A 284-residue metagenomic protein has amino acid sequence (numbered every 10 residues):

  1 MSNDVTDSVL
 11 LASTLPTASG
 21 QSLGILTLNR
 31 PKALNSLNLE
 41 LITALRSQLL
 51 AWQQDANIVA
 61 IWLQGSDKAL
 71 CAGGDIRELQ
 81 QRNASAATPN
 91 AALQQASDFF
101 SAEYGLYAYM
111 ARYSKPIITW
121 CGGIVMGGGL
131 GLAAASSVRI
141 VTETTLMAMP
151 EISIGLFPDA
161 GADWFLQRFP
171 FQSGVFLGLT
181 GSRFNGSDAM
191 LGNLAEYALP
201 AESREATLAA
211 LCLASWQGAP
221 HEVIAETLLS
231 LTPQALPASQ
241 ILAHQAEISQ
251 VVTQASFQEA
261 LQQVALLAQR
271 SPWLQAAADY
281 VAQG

Functional and structural regions predicted by a protein language model:
M1-Q64: Conserved CoA-thioester-binding segment of acyl-CoA-metabolizing enzymes
L63, D75, L132-A133, D188-A189: Hydrophobic/aromatic residues within transmembrane alpha-helices of multi-pass small-molecule transporters
G65-G105, G155: Glycine- (often His-adjacent) and acidic-residue-rich active-site loop that binds/positions the CoA thioester
A84-S85, N90-A96, I140-F169: Short, flexible helix-coil linker/hinge segments at the edges of structured domains or between repeats
M110-I154, L177, G181, G186: Glycine-rich beta-to-alpha active-site loop
S136-P158, N193-L208: Gly/Pro- and small hydrophobic-enriched strand-loop and loop-to-helix capping segments that sit at the rims
G161-A219: Contiguous mid-protein beta-loop-alpha structural module that forms a pocket-lining wall or clamp of enzyme active
P200-Q283: Amphipathic alpha-helical blocks and their helix-capping loop/short-beta junctions
